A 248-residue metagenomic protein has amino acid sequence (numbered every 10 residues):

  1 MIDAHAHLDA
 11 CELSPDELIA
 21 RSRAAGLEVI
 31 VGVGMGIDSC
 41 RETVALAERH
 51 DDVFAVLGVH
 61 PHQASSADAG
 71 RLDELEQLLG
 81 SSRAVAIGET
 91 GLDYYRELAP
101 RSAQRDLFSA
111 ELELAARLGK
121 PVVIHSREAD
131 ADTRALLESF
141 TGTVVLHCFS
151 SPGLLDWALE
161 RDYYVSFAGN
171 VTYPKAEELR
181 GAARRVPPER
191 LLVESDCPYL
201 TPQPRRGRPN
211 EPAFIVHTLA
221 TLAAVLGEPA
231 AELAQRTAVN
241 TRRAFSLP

Functional and structural regions predicted by a protein language model:
M1-P248: Mid-domain alpha/beta scaffold segments of enzyme catalytic cores
